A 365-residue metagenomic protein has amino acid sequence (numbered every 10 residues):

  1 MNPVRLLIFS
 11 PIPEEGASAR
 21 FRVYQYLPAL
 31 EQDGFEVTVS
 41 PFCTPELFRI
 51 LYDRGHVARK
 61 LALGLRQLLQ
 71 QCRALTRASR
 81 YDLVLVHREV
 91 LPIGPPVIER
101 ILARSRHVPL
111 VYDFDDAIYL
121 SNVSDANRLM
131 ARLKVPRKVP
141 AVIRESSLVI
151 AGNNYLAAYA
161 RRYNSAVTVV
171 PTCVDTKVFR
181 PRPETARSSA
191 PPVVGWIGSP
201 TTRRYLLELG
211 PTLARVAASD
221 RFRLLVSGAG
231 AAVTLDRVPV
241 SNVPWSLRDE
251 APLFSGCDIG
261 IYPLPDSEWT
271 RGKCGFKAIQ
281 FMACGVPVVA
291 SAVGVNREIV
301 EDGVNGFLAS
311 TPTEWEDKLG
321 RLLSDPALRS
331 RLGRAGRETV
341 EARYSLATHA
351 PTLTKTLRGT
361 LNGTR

Functional and structural regions predicted by a protein language model:
E14-A29, D33, V39, D175-V178 (+1 more regions): Conserved catalytic-core segment of nucleotide-activated headgroup transferases in glycan assembly
C43-H56, L110-P140, D175-K177, S189-A190: Acceptor-binding helix/loop patch of EC 2.4 sugar-transfer enzymes, predominantly nucleotide-sugar-dependent
L68-R80, G94-D113, I118-L120, L129-V149: Membrane-proximal helix-turn-helix segments that form the acceptor-binding/catalytic region of lipid-linked
Y155, C173: Carbohydrate-associated surface elements
R204, S241, L247-A283, A290-E298: Nucleotide-sugar-dependent
E301-T313, R321-A327: Conserved acidic donor-binding segment of nucleotide-sugar-dependent glycosyltransferases
R321, L328-R343, H349-T352: A short, well-ordered alpha-helix in the C-terminal region of glycosyltransferases
L346-R365: C-terminal alpha-helical cap of glycosyltransferases
